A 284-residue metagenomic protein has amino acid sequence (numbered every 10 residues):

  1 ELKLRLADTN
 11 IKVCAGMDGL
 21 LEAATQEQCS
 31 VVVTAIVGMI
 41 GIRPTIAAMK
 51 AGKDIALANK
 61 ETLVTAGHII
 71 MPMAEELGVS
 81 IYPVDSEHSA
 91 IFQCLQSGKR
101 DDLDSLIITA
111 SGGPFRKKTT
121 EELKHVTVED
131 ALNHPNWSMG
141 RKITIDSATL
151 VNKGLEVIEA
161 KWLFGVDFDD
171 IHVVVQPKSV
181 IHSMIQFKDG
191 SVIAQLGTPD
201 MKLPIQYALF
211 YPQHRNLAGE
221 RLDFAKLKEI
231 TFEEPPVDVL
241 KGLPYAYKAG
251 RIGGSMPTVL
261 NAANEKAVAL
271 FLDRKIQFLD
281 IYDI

Functional and structural regions predicted by a protein language model:
E1-I284: Catalytic, metal-anchored helix/loop core of enzyme active sites in primary metabolism
